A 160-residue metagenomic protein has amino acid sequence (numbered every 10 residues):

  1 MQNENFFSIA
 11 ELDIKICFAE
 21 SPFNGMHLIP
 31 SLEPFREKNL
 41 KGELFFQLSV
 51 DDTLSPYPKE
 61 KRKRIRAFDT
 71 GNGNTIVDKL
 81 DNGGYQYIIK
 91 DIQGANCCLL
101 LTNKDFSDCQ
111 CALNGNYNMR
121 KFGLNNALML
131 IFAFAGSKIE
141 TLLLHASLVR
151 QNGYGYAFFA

Functional and structural regions predicted by a protein language model:
M1-G155, F159: A noncatalytic interaction/capping subdomain that flanks phosphate/NTP-handling catalytic cores
